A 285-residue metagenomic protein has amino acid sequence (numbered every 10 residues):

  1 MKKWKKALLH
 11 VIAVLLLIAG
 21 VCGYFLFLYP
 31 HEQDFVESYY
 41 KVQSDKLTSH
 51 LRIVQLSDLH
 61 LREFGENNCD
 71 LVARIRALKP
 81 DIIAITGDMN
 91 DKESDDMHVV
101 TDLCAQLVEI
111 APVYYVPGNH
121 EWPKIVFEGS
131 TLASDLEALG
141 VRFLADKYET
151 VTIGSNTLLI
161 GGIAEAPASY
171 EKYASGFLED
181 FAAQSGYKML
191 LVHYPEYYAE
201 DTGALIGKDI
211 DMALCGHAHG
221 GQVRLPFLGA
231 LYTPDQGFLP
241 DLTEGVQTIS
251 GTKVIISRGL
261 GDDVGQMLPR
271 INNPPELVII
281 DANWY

Functional and structural regions predicted by a protein language model:
M1-L47: N-terminal membrane-anchoring alpha-helices
K41-V54, V141, Y148-G161, A182-M189 (+2 more regions): Beta-strand-turn-beta hairpins that frame and shape the catalytic cleft of phosphate-ester-processing enzymes
S49-L144: Membrane-embedded segments
I53-Q55, I82-A84, I160-G162, M189-H193 (+1 more regions): Structural motif
L56-L61, G87-M89, N119-E121, K147-Y148 (+4 more regions): Active-site metal-binding loops of divalent metal-dependent hydrolases
K79-I82, I110-V113, N156, S185-Y187 (+2 more regions): Loop/turn elements at helix/coil->beta-strand transitions in domains of secreted/extracellular proteins
S130, S134-V141, I153-A204, M267-P275: Binuclear metal-dependent hydrolase catalytic cores centered on His/Asp/Glu-rich metal-binding motifs
E196-V278: Conserved beta-sheet core of the metallophosphoesterase superfamily
